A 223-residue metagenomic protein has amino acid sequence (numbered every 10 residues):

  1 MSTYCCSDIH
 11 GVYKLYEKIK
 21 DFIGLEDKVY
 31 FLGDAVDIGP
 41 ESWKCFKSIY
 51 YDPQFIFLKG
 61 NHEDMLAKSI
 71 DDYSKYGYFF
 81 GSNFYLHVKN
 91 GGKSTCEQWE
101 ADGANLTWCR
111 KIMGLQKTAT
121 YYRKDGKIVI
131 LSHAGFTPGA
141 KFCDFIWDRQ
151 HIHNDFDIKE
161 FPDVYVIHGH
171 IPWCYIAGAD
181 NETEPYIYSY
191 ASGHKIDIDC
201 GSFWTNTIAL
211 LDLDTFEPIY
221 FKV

Functional and structural regions predicted by a protein language model:
M1-S48: N-terminal active-site segment of His-dependent metallophosphoesterases
C6-S7, V29-G33, F57-N61, S132 (+2 more regions): Active-site neighborhood of phospho(di)ester-bond hydrolases with catalytic His/Asp-centered motifs
H10-K14, D37-P40, E63-A67, P138-G139 (+2 more regions): Active-site environment of divalent metal-dependent phosphoester hydrolases
E26-D27, D52-Q54, G126-K127, P162-D163: A general structural motif
S42-Y121, K127, I152-H153: Active-site neighborhood of divalent metal-dependent phosphoester bond hydrolases
K68-Y73, C143-D144, A179-D180: Short aromatic-enriched loop/helix-cap "lid" or pocket-rim segments at secondary-structure transitions that line
D102-G178: His/acidic metal-ligating clusters that form di-metal
I146-K222: Conserved beta-sheet core of the metallophosphoesterase superfamily
